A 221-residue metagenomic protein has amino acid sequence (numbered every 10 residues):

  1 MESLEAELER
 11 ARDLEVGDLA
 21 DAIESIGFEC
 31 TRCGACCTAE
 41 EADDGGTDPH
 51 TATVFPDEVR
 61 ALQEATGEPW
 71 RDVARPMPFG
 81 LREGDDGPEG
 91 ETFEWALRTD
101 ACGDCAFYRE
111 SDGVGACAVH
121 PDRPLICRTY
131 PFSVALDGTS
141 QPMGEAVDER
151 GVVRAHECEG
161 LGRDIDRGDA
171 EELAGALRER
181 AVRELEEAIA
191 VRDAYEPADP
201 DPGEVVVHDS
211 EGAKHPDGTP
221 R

Functional and structural regions predicted by a protein language model:
M1-R221: Short loop/turn segments that flank or connect secondary-structure elements
